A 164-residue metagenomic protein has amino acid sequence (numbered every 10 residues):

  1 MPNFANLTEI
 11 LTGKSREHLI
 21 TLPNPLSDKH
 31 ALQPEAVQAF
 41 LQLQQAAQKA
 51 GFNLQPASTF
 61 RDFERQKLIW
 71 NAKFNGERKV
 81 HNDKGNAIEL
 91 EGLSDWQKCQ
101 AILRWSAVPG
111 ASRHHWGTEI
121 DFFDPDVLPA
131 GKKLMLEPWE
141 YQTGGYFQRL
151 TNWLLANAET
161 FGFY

Functional and structural regions predicted by a protein language model:
P2-Y164: Cell-envelope/glycan interface and biosynthesis
